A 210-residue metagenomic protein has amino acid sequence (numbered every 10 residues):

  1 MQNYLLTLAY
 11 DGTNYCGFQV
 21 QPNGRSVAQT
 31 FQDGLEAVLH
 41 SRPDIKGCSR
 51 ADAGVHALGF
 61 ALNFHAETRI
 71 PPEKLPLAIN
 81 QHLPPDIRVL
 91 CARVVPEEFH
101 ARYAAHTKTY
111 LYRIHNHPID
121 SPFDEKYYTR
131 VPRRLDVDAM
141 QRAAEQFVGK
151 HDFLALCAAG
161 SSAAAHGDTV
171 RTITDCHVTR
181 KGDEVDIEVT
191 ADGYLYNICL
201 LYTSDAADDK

Functional and structural regions predicted by a protein language model:
Y4-A9, Y110: Active-site-flanking beta-strand signature of metal-NTP-handling nucleotidyl enzymes and homologous cyclase-like
L8, F64-T68, I114, R133 (+1 more regions): Short beta-strand-to-loop capping motifs
G24-L35: Short catalytic helix/loop segments, enriched in acidic residues and glycine and frequently bearing histidine
A37-P43, L83-R88: Short secondary-structure junctions
R42-E67, F99-A101: Short, charge-patterned binding micro-sites
K74-Q81: Short amphipathic alpha-helices in soluble, non-transmembrane regions that often serve as interface/regulatory elements
I87-T190: Non-catalytic RNA-recognition surface used by pseudouridine synthases
Y202-K210: Single conserved hydrophobic/aromatic residue that forms the stacking wall/gate of nucleotide- or nucleobase-binding
